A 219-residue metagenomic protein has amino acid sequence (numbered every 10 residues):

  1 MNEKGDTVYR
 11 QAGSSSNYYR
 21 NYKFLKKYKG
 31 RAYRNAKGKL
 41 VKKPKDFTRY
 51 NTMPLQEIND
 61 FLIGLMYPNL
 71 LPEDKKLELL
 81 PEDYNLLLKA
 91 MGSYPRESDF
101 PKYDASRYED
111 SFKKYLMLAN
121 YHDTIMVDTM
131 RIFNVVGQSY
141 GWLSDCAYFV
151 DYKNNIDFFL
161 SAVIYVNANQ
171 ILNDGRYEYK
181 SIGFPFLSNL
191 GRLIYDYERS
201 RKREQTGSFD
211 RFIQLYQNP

Functional and structural regions predicted by a protein language model:
M1-Y67: Active-site-adjacent helix/loop patches that line small-molecule binding or acyl-intermediate pockets
K37-P219: Structured C-terminal helix/loop/strand segments within mature extracytoplasmic catalytic/sensor domains
